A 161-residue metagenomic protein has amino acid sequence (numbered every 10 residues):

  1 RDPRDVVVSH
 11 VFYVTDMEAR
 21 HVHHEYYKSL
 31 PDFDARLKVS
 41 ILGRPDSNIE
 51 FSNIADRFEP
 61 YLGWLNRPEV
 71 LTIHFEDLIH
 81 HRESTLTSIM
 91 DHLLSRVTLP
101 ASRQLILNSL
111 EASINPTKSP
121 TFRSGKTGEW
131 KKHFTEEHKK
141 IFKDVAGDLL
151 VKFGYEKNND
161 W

Functional and structural regions predicted by a protein language model:
R1-F12, F142: Conserved phosphate-donor/acceptor-positioning beta-strand/loop module used by diverse small-molecule
R1-V6, F75-T85: Conserved beta-strand->loop/alpha-helix structural units within folded catalytic cores of enzymes with alpha/beta
V7, E25-Y26: A contiguous catalytic/ligand-binding core that recognizes phosphate-bearing ligands
Y13-M17, S88-I89: Short secondary-structure boundary/capping segments
E18-A19, Y27-K28, K38-F51, A55-N66 (+2 more regions): PAPS-dependent sulfotransferases, especially Golgi type II membrane carbohydrate sulfotransferases
D32: Flexible, polar/acidic helix-loop-strand segments at domain edges
A35: Active-site cofactor/cluster-binding pocket
